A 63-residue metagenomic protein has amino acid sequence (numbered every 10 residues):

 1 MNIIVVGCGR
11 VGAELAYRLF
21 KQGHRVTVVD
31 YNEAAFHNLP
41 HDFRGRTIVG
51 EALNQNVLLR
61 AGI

Functional and structural regions predicted by a protein language model:
M1-I63: Cytosolic regulatory regions of ion transport systems
